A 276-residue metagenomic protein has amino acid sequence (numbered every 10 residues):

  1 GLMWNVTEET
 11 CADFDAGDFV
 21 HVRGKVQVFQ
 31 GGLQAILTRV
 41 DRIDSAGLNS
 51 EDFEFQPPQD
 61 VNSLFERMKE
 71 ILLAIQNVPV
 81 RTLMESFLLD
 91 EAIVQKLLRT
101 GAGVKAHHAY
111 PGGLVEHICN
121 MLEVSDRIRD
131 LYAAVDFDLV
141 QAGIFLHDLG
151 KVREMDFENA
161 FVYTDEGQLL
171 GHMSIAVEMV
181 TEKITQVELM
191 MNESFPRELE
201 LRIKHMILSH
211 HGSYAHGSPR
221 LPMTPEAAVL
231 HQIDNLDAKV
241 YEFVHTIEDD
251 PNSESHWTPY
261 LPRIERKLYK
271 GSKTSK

Functional and structural regions predicted by a protein language model:
G1, V6-E51: OB-fold single-stranded nucleic acid-binding module
Q27, I43, I71-I75, D90 (+4 more regions): Conserved, well-folded catalytic cores of nucleic-acid-processing and energy-transducing macromolecular machines
G32-T100, I175: Extended, charge-rich, solvent-exposed interface segments
Q95-H117, A160-Y163: Active-site flanking loop/helix segments enriched in acidic
K105, V124-I128: Short, hydrophobic/aromatic alpha-helical segments in well-folded domains
E116, R127-P251: Divalent metal-dependent catalytic cores for phosphoryl transfer on phosphate-bearing substrates
H231, S255-E265, K270-K276: N-terminal intrinsically disordered, cationic/polar leader segments that include organellar targeting peptides
